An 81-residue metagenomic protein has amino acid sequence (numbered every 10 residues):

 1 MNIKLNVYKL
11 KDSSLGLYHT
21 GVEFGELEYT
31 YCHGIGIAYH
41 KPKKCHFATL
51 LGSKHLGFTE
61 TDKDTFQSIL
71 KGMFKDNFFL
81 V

Functional and structural regions predicted by a protein language model:
M1-V81: Non-catalytic ligand/cofactor/substrate-binding and regulatory segments of enzyme domains
